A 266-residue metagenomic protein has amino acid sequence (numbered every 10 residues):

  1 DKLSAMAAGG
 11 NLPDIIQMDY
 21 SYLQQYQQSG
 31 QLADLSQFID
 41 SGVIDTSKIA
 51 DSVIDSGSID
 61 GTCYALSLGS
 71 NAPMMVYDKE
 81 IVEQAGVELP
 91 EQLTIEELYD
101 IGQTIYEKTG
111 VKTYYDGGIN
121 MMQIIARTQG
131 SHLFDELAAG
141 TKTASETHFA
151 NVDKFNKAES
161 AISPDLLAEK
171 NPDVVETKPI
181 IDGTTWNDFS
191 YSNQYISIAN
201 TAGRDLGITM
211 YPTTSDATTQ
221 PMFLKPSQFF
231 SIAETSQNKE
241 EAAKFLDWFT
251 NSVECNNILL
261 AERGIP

Functional and structural regions predicted by a protein language model:
D1-K2, S21, L93-Y99, L166-I181: Short helix-initiation/N-cap motifs at beta->coil->alpha
D1-S29, D40-S47, G61, K170 (+6 more regions): Conserved N-terminal structural module of periplasmic/extracytoplasmic solute-binding proteins
A7-M18, Q31-A33, V111, I181-S190: Alpha-to-beta junction loops
Y20-A72, E83, E96-Y99, G207-P212: Hinge/lid segment of periplasmic solute-binding proteins
L23-Q27, S192-D205: A ligand-binding cleft/hinge motif common to bilobed small-molecule-binding domains
S36-I49, E91, S131-D153, N200-T201 (+1 more regions): Short, solvent-exposed loop/beta-turn-alpha elements that line the ligand-binding surface or hinge of extracytoplasmic
G102-Q103, A138-K170, Y211: Glycine-centered hinge/linker elements that transmit conformational signals in sensory and ligand-binding systems
S160, A199-I265: Extracytoplasmic/periplasmic substrate-recognition and gating elements
